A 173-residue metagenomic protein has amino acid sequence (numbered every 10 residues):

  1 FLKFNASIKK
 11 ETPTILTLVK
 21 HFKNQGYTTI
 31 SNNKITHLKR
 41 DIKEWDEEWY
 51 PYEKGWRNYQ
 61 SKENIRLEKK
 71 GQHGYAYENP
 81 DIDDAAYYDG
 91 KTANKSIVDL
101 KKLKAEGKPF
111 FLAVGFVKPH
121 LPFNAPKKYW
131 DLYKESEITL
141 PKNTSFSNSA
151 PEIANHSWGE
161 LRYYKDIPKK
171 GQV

Functional and structural regions predicted by a protein language model:
F1-V173: Formylglycine-dependent sulfatase
